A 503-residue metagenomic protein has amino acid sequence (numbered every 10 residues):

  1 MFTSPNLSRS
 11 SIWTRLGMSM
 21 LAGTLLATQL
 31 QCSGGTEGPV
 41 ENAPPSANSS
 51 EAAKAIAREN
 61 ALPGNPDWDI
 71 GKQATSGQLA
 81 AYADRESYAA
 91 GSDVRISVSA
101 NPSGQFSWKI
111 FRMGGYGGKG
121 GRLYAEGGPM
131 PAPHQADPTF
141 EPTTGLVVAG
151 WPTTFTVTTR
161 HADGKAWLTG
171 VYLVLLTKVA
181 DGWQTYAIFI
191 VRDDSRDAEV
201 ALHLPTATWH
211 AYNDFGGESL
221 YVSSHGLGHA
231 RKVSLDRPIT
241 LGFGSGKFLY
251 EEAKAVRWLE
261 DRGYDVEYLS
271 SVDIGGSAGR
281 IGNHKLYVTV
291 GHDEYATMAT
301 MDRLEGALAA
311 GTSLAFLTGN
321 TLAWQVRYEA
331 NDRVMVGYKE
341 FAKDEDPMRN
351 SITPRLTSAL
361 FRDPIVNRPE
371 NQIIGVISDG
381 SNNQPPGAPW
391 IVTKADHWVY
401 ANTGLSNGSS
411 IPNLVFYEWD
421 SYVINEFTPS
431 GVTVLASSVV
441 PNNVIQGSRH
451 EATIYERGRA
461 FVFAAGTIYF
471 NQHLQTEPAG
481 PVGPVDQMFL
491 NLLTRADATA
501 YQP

Functional and structural regions predicted by a protein language model:
G17-Q29: Bacterial N-terminal signal peptides
A27-S49: Bacterial Sec-dependent N-terminal signal peptides
S49-Q78: Proline/serine/threonine-rich low-complexity linkers at boundaries of modular beta-sandwich domains
A80-Y116, G121-I188: Ligand-binding face of N-terminal immunoglobulin V-set domains in extracellular IgSF glycoproteins
S103-G114, G121-P129, D181-N283: Aromatic-Pro/Gly-enriched surface loop or interdomain linker that acts as a lid/target-recognition segment
H134-A149, T154-T169, G244-A330, L474: Helical hinge/lid and interdomain linker segments adjacent to catalytic or ligand-binding clefts that mediate domain
A166-L168, L173, P354-R457: Catalytic beta-strand/loop cores that center a nucleophilic Ser/Cys/Thr and support acyl-enzyme chemistry
M298-V399: A glycine-rich, often tryptophan-bearing local segment used as a flexible ligand/cofactor-contacting loop or short
